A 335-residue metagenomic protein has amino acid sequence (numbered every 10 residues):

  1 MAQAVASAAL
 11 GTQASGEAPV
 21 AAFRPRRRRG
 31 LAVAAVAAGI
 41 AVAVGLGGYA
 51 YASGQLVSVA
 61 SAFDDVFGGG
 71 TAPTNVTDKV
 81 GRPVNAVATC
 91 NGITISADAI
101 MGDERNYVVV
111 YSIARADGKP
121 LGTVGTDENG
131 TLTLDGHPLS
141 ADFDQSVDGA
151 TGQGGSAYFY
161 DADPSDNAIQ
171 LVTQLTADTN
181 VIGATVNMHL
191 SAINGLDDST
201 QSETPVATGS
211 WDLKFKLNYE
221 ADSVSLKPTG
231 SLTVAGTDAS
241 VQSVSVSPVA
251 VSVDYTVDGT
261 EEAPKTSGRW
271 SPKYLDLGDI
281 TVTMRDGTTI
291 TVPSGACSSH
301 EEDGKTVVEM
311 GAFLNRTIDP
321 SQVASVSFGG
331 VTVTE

Functional and structural regions predicted by a protein language model:
M1-R26: Disordered, charged N-terminal biogenesis/targeting segments of membrane/secreted proteins
A2-A6, A21, G47-E335: Alpha-helical, hydrophobic structural elements that either
A22-A52: Internal signal-anchor transmembrane helix that establishes type II topology
